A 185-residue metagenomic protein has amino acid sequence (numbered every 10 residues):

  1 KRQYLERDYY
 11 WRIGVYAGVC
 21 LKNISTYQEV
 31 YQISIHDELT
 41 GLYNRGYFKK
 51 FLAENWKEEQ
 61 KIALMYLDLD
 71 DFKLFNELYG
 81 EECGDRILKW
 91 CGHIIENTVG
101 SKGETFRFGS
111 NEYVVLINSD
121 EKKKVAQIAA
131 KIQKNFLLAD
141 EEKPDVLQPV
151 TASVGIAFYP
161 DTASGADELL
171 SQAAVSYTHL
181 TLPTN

Functional and structural regions predicted by a protein language model:
K1, M65: Sensory beta-strand/linker motifs that couple input domains to effectors
R2-E38, G46-W56, W90: Signal-transducing coiled-coil linker helices
Y4, A126, P144, F158-L180: Catalytic-core segments of nucleotide cyclases and related cyclic-nucleotide turnover enzymes
R12-Y16, I94, K131, N135 (+2 more regions): Generic recognition of well-ordered alpha-helical segments
Y31, I35, N44-A63, D70-G100 (+3 more regions): Conserved long alpha-helical elements within nucleotide-processing catalytic cores of c-di-GMP signaling and class III
R107-F108, K134-A152: Catalytic core regions of nucleotide second-messenger enzymes
L116-N118, A157: Short hydrophobic/aromatic beta-strand micro-patches that form the beta-sheet surface supporting nucleotide- or nucleic
T181-N185: A short, hydrophobic C-terminal helix/tail in secreted or cell-surface proteins
